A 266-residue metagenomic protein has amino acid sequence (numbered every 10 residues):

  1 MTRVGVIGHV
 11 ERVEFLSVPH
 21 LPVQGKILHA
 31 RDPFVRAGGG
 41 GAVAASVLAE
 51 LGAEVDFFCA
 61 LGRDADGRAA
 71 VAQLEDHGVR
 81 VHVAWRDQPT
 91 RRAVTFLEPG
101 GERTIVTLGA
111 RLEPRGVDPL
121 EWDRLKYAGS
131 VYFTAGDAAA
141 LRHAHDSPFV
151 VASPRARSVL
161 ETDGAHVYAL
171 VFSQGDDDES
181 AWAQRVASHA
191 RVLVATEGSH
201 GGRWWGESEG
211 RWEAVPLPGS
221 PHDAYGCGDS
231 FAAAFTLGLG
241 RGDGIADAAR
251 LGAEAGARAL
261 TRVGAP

Functional and structural regions predicted by a protein language model:
M1-F58: Glycine-rich phosphate/adenosyl-contacting loop at the front of the ribokinase-like
M1-V10, V71-W85, A93, L97-G210: Ribokinase/PfkB-type carbohydrate-kinase core domain
P22-D32, E75, E209-S220: Glycine/charged-rich beta-loop-alpha catalytic/anionic-binding loops adjacent to active sites
D32-G39, V43, A65, Q88-P89 (+2 more regions): Residues at secondary-structure transition points
E54-H82: A glycine-rich beta-to-alpha transition motif near the start of alpha/beta enzyme domains, typified by
W182-P266: Conserved phosphate-binding/catalytic region of the ribokinase-like
